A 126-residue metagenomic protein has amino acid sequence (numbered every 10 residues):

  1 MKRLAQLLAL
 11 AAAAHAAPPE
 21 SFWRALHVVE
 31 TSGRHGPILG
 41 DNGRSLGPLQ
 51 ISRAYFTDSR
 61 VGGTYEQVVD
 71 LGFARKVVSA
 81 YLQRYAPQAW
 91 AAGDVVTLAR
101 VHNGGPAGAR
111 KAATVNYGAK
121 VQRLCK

Functional and structural regions predicted by a protein language model:
M1-R3: Positively charged n-region of N-terminal signal peptides that target proteins for export
Q6-A16: Hydrophobic h-region of N-terminal signal peptides that target proteins for export in Gram-negative bacteria
A17-K126: Catalytic glycan-binding domains that act on GlcNAc-containing polysaccharides
